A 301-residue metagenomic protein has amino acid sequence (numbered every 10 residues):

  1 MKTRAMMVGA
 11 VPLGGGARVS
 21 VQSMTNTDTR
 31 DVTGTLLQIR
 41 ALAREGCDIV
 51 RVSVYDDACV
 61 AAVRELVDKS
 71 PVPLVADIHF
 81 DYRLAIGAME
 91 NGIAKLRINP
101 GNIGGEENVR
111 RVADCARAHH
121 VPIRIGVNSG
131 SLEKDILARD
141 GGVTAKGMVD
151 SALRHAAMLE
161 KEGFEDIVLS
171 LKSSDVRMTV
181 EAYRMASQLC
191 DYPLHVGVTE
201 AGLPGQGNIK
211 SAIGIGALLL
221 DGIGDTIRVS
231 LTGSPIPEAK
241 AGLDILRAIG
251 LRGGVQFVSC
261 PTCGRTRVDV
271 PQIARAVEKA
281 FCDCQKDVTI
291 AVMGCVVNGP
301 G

Functional and structural regions predicted by a protein language model:
M1-M24, R117, K279: N-terminal amphipathic alpha-helix/helix-capping segment at the start of soluble metabolic enzymes
T3-A5, R18-Q22, I49-R51, P71-D77 (+7 more regions): Structural preference for beta-strand elements that scaffold enzyme active sites
G16-G34, S53-Y55, V72-F80, G101 (+2 more regions): Active-site mouth loops of central-metabolism enzymes
N26, D31-V32, A43-S70, R97-G105 (+1 more regions): Glycine-rich, proline-tolerant flexible connector loops at the mouths of alpha/beta enzymes
G46-D48, N91-E106, V198, D221-P235: Glycine-rich phosphate-binding active-site loops on the catalytic face of alpha/beta enzymes
D56-I78, R111-I123, Y183-L194, A276-D283: Alpha-helix-loop-beta-strand connector modules within alpha/beta enzyme cores
V72, R83-R124: Hydrophobic or amphipathic alpha-helical targeting/insertion segments
N128, I136-Q285, T289-V292: Catalytic alpha/beta core domains of metabolic enzymes, predominantly
